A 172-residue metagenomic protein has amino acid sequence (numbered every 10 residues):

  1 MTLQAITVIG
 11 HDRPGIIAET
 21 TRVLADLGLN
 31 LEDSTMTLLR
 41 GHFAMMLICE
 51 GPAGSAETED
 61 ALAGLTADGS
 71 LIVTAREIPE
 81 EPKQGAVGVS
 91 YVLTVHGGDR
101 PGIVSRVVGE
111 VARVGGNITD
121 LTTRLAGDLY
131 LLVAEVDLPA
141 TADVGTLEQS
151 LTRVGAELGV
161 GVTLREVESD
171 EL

Functional and structural regions predicted by a protein language model:
M1-L172: A conserved regulatory-domain signal marking ACT and ACT-like small-molecule sensing domains and adjacent regulatory
